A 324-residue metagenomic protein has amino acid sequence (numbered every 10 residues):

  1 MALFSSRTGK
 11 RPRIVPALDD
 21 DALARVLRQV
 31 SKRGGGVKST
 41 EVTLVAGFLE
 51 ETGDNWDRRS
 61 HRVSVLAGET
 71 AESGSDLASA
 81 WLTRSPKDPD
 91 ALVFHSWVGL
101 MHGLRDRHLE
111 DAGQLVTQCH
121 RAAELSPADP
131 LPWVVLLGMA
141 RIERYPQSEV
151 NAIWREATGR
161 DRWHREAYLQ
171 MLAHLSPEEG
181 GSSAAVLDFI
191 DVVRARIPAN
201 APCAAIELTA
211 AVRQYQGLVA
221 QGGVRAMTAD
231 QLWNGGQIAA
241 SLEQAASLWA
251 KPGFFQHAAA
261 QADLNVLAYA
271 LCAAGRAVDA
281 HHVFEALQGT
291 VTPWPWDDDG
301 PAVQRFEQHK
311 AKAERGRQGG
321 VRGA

Functional and structural regions predicted by a protein language model:
M1-D76, A80, R84, H281-L287 (+3 more regions): Extreme N-terminal leader/anchor segments
S5-T8, T40-F48, S73-S85, D111-A123 (+5 more regions): Alpha-helical repeat scaffolds
R13-D20, G35, G53, P86 (+6 more regions): Alpha-solenoid helical-repeat scaffolds
G47-L66, P86-L104, P127-G138, R160-P177 (+2 more regions): Amphipathic alpha-helical repeat scaffolds of TPR domains
H102, L109, E143-R144, G180 (+2 more regions): Structural motif corresponding to the intra-repeat A-B loop/turn of tetratricopeptide repeats
I153-R162, L175-P198, P295-R315: Long amphipathic alpha-helical scaffold regions
P252-D299: Extended alpha-helical scaffolding segments
